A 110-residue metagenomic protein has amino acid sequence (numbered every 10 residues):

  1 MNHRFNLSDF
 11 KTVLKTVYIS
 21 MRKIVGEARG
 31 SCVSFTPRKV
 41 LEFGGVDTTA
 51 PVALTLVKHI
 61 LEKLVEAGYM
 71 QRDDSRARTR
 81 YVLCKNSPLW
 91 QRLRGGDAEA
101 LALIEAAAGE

Functional and structural regions predicted by a protein language model:
M1-S34: Short alpha-helical segments that sit at the start of domains
F5-S8, T12, V52-T55, P88: Alpha-helix boundary/N-cap detector
E27-C32, T48-V52, L89: Short acidic, glycine/proline-enriched loop segments that cap or flank alpha-helices
F35-T48: DNA-recognition alpha helix
T49-V65: Short amphipathic alpha-helical interaction segments
E62-S75: A short, conserved structural fragment
A77-K85: Minor-groove-contacting beta-hairpin "wing" of winged helix-turn-helix DNA-binding domains
P88-E110: Short, amphipathic alpha-helical interaction segments positioned at domain boundaries
